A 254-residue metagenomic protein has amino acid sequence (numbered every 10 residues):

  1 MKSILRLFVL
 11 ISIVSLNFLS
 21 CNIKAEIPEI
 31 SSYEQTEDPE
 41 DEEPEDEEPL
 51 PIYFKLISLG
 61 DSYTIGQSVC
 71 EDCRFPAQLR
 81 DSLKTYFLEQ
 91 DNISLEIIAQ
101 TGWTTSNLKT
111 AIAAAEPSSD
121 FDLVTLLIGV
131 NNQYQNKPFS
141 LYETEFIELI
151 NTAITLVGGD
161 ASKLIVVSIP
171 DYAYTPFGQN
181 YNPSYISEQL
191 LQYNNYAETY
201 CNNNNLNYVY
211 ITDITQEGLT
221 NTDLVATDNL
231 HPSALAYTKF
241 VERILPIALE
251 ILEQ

Functional and structural regions predicted by a protein language model:
M1-V9: Bacterial N-terminal signal peptides that target proteins for export
N17-S20: C-terminal motif of bacterial Sec signal peptides marking the signal peptidase cleavage site
N22-A25: Bacterial signal peptide processing site
I30-A99, A113-S119: Serine-esterase "nucleophile elbow" of acetyl-processing enzymes
G102: Histidine-bearing beta->alpha loop at or near hydrolase active sites
K109-E253: Alpha-helical cap/lid subdomain in secreted, periplasmic, or secretory-pathway luminal O-acyl-processing enzymes
